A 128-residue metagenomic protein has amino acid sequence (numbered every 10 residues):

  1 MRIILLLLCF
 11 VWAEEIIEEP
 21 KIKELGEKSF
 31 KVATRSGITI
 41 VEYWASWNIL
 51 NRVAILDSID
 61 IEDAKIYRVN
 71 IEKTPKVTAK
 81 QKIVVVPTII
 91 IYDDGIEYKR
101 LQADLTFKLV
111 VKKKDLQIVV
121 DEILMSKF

Functional and structural regions predicted by a protein language model:
I3-V11: Sec-dependent N-terminal signal peptides
E14-S36, K114-F128: N-terminal leader/targeting and pre-domain segments
E24-E62: Local sequence-structure signature of Cys/Sec-based thiol-disulfide redox active-site neighborhoods
I40-V41, I66, I89: Hydrophobic beta-strand anchors of alpha/beta hydrolase catalytic cores
S46-I49, E72-K76, I96-Y98: Solvent-exposed loop/turn segments at secondary-structure junctions within structured extracellular/periplasmic domains
A54-K82: Mature extracytoplasmic domains of secretory-pathway proteins
Q81-D93: Structural micro-motif
I91-F128: Non-catalytic, surface beta->alpha helical segment in thiol-disulfide oxidoreductase systems
